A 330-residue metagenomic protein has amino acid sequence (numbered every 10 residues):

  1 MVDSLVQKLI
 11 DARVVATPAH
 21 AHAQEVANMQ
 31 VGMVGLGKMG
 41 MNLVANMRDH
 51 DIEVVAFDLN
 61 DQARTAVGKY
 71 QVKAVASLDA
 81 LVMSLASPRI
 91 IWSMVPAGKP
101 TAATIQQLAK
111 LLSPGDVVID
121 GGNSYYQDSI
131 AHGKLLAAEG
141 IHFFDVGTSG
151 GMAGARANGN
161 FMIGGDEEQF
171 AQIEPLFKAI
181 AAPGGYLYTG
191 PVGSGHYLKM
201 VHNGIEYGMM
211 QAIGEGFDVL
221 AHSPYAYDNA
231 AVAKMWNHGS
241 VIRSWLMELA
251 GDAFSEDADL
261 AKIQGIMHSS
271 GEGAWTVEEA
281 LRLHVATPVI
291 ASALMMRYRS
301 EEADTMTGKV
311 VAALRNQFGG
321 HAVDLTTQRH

Functional and structural regions predicted by a protein language model:
V2-V14, P18-R89, G115, M152-A155 (+1 more regions): NAD(P)+-binding Rossmann beta1-loop-alpha1 motif at the extreme N-terminus of oxidoreductases
M47-D51, D61-A63, L85, R89 (+9 more regions): Structural signal for hydrophobic packing residues in well-ordered secondary-structure cores of soluble enzyme domains
R48, G68, I130, A137 (+1 more regions): Anion (oxyanion) recognition and catalysis
V54, A74, F143-F144, T287: Hydrophobic beta-strand scaffold residues
L59, V72-A131, A137, A155-G165: Rossmann-like NAD(P)-binding element
T104, Y125-L220: Rossmann-fold dinucleotide-binding core
Q172, G193-H321: Helical "substrate-binding/catalytic lid" subdomain of Rossmann-like NAD(P)-dependent dehydrogenases/reductases
